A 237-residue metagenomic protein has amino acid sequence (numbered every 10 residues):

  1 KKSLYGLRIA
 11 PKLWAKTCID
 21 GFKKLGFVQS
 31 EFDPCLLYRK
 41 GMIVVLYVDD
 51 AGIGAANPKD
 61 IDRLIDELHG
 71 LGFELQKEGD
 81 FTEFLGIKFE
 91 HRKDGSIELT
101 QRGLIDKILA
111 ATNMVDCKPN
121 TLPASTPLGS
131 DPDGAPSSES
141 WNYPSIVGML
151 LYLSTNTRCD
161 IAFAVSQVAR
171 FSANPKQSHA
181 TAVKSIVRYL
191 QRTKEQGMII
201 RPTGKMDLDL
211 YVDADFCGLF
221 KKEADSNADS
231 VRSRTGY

Functional and structural regions predicted by a protein language model:
K1-E67, S138-F163, D215-G218, S226-T235: Conserved pre-motif C helix in the palm subdomain of viral-like polymerases
K1-Y5, D49, F89-R92, P132-A135 (+1 more regions): Short interface patches used for recognition in eukaryotic signaling and trafficking proteins
Y5-I9, A55, R92-G95, L99 (+3 more regions): Charge-dense, low-complexity intrinsically disordered segments
L25-F32, G52-I105, A110, Q191-Q196 (+1 more regions): Polymerase palm active-site segment centered on the conserved acidic dipeptide of motif C
P34-R39, D80, F84, V168-R170: Short amphipathic alpha-helical segments embedded in low-complexity Lys/Glu-rich regions
K40-M42, E83-L85, L122-P127: Short, conserved phosphate-binding/catalytic loop or strand-edge motifs used in phosphoryl-/nucleotidyl-transfer
V48, I87, L210-A214: Acidic/histidine-rich, metal-coordinating catalytic segments
S96, L104-Y237: Divalent metal-binding acidic/histidine catalytic loops
